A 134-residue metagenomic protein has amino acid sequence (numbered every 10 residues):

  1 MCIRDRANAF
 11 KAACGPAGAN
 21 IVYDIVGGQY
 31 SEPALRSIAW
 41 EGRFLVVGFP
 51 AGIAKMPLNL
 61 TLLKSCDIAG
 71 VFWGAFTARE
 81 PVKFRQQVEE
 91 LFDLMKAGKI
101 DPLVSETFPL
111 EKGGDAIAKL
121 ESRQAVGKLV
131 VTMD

Functional and structural regions predicted by a protein language model:
M1-Y30, E80-Q86: Adenosine-nucleotide cofactor-binding segment
R4-R6, T107-E111: Short acidic-hydrophobic, aromatic-tinged amphipathic segments that line or gate anion-handling sites
A7, K11, L35-R36, N59 (+3 more regions): Solvent-exposed, non-membrane alpha-helical residues enriched in polar/charged side chains
P16, N20, F92, A97-E106 (+1 more regions): C-terminal capping/lid region of NAD(P)-dependent oxidoreductase domains
I25-G28, L103, T107-P109: Glycine-rich beta-to-alpha transition loops that act as phosphate-gripper elements at the mouths of alpha/beta enzyme
Q29-I100, A125, T132-D134: Glycine-rich phosphate-binding loop and adjacent beta-alpha segment of Rossmann(oid) nucleotide-cofactor-binding
E32, E111-G114: A broad detector of short, well-ordered amphipathic alpha-helices that serve as recognition/interaction surfaces
